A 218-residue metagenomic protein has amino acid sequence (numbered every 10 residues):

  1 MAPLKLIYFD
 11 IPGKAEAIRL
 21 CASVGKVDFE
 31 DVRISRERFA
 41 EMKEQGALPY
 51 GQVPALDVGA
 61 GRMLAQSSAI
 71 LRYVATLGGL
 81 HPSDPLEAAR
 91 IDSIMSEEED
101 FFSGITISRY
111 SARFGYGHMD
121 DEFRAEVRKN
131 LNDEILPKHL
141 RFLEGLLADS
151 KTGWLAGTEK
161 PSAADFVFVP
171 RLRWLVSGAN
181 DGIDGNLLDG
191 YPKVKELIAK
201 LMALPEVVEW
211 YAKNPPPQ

Functional and structural regions predicted by a protein language model:
M1-N130, L155: GST-like domain detector, emphasizing the conserved glutathione-binding G-site in the N-terminal thioredoxin-like
A2-P3, K200-Q218: C-terminal helix/juxtamembrane-tail motif
A69, K193, E206: Residue-level recognition of oxygen-bearing side chains
L77, I94, G178, K213-N214: Residue-level signal for well-ordered alpha-helical positions
L86, R90, I94-A203: GST-like fold's C-terminal all-alpha helical module
